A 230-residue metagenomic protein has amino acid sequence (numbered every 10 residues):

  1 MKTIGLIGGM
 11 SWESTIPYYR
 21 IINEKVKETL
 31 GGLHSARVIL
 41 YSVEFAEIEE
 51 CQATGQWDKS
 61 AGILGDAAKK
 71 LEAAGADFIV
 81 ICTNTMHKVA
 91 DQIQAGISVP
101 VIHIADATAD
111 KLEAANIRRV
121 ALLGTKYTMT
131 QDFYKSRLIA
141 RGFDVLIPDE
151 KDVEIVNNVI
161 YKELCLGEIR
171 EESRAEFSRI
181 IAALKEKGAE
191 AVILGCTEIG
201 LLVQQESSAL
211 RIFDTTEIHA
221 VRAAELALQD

Functional and structural regions predicted by a protein language model:
M1-D230: Non-catalytic structural scaffold of enzyme domains
